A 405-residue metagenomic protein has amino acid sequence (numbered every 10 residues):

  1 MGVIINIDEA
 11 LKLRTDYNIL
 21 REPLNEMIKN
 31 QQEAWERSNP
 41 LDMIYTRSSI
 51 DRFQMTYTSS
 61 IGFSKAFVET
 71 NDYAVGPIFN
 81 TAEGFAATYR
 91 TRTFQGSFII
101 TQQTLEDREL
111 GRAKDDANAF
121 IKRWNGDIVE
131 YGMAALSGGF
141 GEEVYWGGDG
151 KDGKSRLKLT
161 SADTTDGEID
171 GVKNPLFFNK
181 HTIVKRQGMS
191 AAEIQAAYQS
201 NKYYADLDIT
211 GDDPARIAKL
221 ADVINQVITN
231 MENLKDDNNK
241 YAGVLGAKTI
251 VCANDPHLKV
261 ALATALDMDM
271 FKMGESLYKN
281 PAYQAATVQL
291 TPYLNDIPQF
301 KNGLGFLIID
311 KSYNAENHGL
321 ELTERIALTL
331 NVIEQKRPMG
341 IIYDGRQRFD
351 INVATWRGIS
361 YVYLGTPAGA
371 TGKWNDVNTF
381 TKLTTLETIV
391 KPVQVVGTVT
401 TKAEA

Functional and structural regions predicted by a protein language model:
M1-A34: N-terminal alpha-helical "arm" segments
G2-D8, T165-D237, V244-V251, D255-A405: Sequence/fold signature of self-assembling virion shell proteins
I7-R14, S48-Y57, D72-P77, I100 (+1 more regions): Short low-complexity stretches enriched in small and charged residues
K29-T93: Assembly/oligomerization interface modules of large self-assembling protein complexes
E33, R37, L41, E130-M133 (+2 more regions): Intrinsically disordered or highly flexible coil/loop and linker segments, enriched in small and charged/polar residues
A86-V144, I250, Y343-G345: Long, contiguous amphipathic alpha-helices that act as assembly "spine/axial" helices in icosahedral shell and virion
R90, A242-V244: Solvent-exposed alpha-helices and their adjacent loops that cap or buttress functional pockets in soluble metabolic
M133, S137-S161: Charged mid-protein connector segments
